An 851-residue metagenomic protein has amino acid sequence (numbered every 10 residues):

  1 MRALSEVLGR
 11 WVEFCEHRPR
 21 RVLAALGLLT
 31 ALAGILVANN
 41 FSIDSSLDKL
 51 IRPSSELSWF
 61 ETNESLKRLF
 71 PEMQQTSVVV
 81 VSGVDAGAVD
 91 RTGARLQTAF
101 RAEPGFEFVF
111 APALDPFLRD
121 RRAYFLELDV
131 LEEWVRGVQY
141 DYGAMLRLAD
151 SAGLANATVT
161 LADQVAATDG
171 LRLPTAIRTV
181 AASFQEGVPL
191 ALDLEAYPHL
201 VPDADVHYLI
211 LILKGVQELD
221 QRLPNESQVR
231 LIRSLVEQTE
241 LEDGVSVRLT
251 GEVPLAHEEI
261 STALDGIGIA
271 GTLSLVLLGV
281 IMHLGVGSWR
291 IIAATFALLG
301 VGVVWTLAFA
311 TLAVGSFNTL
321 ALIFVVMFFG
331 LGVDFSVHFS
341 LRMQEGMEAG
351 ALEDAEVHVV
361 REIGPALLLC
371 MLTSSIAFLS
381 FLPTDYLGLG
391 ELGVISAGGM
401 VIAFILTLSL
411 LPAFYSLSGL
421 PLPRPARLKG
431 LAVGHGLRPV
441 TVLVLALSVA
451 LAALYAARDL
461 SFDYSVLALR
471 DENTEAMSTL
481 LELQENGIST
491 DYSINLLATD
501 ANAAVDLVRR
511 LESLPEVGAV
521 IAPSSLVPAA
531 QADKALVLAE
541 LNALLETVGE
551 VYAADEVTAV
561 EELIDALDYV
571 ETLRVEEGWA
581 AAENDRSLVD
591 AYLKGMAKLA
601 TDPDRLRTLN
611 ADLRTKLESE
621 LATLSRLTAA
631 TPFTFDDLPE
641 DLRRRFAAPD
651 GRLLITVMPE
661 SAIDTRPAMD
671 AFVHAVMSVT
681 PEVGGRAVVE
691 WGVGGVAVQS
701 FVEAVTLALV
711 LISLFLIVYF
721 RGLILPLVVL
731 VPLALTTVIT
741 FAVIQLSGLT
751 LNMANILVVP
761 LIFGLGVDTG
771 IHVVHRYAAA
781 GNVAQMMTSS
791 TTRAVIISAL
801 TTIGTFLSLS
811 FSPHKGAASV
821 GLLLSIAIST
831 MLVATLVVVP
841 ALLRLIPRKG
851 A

Functional and structural regions predicted by a protein language model:
M1-P53, W59-E61, Q217-L223, S227-L469 (+1 more regions): Membrane-embedded transmembrane helical bundles of large multi-pass transporters/channels
L32-I35, A94-L209, Q228, V517-L638: Alpha-helical transmembrane helix bundles of large polytopic membrane transport and channel proteins
A38-V84, G187-L200, R438-T441, A457-N502 (+6 more regions): Solvent-exposed, non-transmembrane loop/terminal regulatory segments of multi-pass membrane proteins
E72-M73, A204-H207, T373, I488-T490 (+1 more regions): Short flexible coil/turn linkers enriched for glycine and charged/polar residues that connect secondary-structure
Q75-S77, G105, H207-L209, D243-V245 (+3 more regions): Envelope-exposed proteins and targeting segments
G83-A88, A94, E218-L219, A498-A504 (+1 more regions): Helix N-cap motif at beta-to-alpha junctions
R95-G105, L231-V245, E482, D506-E516 (+1 more regions): Generic non-transmembrane alpha-helical segments
A166-W289, Y569-L709: Extracytoplasmic
